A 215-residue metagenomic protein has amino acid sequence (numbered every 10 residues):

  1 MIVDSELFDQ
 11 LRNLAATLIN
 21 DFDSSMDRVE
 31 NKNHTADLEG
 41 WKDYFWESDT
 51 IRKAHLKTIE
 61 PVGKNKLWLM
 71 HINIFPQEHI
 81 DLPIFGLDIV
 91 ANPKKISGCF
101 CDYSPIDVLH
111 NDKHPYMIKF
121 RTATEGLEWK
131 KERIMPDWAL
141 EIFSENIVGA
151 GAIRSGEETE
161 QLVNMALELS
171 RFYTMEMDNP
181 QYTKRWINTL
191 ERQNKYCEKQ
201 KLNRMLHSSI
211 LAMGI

Functional and structural regions predicted by a protein language model:
M1-I80: Short Lys/Arg-enriched alpha/beta "domain-start" segment
E6, V29, H34, I89-A91 (+4 more regions): Short, flexible coil/linker segments at or flanking structured domains
H55-E125, K130: Extended, charge-biased low-complexity segments that typically form long amphipathic alpha-helices/coiled-coils
D102-S208, A212-M213: Mixed-charge (acidic/basic) macromolecular-recognition segments
